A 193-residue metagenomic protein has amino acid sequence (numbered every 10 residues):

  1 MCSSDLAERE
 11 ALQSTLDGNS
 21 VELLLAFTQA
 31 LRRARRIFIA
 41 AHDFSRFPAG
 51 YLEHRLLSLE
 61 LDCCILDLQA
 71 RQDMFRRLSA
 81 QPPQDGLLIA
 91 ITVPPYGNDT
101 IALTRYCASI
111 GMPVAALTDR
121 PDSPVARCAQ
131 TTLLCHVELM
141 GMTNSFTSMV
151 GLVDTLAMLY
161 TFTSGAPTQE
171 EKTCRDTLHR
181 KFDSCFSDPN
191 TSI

Functional and structural regions predicted by a protein language model:
M1-S3: Short, small-residue-biased leader/transition segments that mark boundaries at the very start of proteins
D5, L24, A49, E171-K172: Hydrophobic packing residues in well-ordered alpha-helices of helical domains and bundles
A7-L16: Glycine-rich phosphate-binding "P-loop"
T15-R33: A short, well-structured juxtamembrane/interface segment
R32-A34, S58, I65, D183-I193: Bacterial carbohydrate/catabolite-sensing allosteric modules
R35-G151, T155-G165: Glycine-rich phosphate-binding loops that contact phosphosugars or nucleotide phosphates
A166-I193: A short, charged, Gly/Pro-tolerant segment at domain boundaries
